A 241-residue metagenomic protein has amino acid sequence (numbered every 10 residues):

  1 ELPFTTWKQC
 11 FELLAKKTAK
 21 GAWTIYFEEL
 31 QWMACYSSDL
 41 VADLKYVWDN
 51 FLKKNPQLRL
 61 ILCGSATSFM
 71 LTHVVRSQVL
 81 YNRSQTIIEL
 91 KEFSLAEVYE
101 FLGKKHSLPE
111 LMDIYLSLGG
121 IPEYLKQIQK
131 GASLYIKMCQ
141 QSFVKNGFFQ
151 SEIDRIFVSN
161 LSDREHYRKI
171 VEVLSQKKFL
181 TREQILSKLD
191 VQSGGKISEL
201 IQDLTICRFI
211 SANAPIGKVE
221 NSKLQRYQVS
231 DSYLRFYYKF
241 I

Functional and structural regions predicted by a protein language model:
E1-I241: Phosphate-binding site recognition
